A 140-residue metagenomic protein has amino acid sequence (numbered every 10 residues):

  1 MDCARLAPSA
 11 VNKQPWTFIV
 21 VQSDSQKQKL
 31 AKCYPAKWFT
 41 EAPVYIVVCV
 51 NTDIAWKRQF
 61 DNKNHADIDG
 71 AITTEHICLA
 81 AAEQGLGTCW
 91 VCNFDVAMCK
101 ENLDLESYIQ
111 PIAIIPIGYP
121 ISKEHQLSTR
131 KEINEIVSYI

Functional and structural regions predicted by a protein language model:
M1-V44, V50, I140: N-terminal amphipathic, basic helical "cap/leader" segment at the start of enzyme domains
A4, I46, D61-N102: Small-aliphatic-rich amphipathic alpha-helix that forms the alpha element of a beta-alpha
T17, F94-V96, A113: Residue-level "edge-of-site" marker
V21-Q28, T52-A55, V96-A97, I121: Short, charged/polar surface micro-motifs in flexible loops or helix N-caps
P35-G70: Helix-adjacent hinge/juxtasegments
P43-Y45, T88, Q110-I112: Structural motif
C99-I112: Short, electropositive alpha-helical surface patch
I114-I140: C-terminal helix-cap and adjacent tail motif
